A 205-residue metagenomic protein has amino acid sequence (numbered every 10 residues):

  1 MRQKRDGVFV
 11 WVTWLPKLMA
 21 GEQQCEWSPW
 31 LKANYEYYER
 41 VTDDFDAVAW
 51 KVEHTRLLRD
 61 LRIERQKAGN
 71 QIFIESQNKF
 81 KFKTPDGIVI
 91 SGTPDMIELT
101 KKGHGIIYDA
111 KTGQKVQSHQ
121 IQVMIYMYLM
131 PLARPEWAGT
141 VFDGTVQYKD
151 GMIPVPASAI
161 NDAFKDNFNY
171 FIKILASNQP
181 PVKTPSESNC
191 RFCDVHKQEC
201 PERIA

Functional and structural regions predicted by a protein language model:
M1-H104, V116: Metal-dependent nuclease catalytic cores that hydrolyze phosphodiester bonds in DNA/RNA, characterized by
D6-V8, P16, A20-K32, P85-P94 (+4 more regions): Accessory terminal regions of nucleic-acid processing enzymes
L18, W50-K51, T55, M127 (+2 more regions): Generic hydrophobic/packing signal
N34, E39, L58, M130-L132 (+2 more regions): Generic alpha-helical secondary structure signal
Y38-W50, G139-D150, A205: Short alpha-helical "patches" and their helix-cap loops
L61-I63, V155-D162, D194-A205: Short, charged low-complexity intrinsically disordered segments located at boundaries of structured domains
I74-K173: Mg2+/Mn2+-dependent nuclease catalytic core
